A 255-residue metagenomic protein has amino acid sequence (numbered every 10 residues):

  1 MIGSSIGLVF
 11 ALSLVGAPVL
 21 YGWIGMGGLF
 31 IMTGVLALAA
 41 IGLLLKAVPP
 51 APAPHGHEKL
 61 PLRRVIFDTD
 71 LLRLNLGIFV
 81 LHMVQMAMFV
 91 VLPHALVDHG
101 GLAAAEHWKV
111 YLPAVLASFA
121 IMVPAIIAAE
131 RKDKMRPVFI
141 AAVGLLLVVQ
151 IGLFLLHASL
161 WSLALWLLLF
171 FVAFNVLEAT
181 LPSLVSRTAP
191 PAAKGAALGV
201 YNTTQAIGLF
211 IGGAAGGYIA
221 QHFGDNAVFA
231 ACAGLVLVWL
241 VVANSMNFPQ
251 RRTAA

Functional and structural regions predicted by a protein language model:
I2-L45: Helix-loop-helix hairpin linking two adjacent transmembrane segments in secondary transporters
G34, P137-G152: Structural signature of the two symmetry-related core transmembrane helices
G34-A53, V242-N247: C-terminal membrane-cytosol helix-exit motif in multi-pass small-molecule transporters
V48-G77: Juxtamembrane intracellular "pre-TM" segments in multi-pass secondary transporters
V90-E106: Short amphipathic helix-loop junctions that connect adjacent transmembrane helices in Major Facilitator Superfamily/SLC
A120-K134, A220: Helix-to-loop junctions at the C-terminal end of transmembrane segments in multipass secondary transporters
V176-A189: Intracellular juxtamembrane helix-capping segments at the cytosolic ends of symmetry-related transmembrane helices
P191-H222: A late C-terminal transmembrane helix in Major Facilitator Superfamily
